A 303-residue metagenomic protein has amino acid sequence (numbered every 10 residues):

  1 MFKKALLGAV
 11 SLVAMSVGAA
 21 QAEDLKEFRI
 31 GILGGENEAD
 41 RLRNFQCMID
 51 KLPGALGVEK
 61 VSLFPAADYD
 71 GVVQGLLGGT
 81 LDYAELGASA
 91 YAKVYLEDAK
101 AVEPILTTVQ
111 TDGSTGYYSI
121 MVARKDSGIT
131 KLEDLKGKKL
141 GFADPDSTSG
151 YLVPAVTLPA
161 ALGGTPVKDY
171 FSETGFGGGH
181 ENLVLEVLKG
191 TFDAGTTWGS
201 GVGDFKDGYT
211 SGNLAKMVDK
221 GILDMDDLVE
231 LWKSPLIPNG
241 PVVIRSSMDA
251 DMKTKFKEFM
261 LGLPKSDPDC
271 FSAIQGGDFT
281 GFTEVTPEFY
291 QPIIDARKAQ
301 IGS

Functional and structural regions predicted by a protein language model:
V17-A22: Sec/Tat signal peptide C-region and signal peptidase I cleavage site
E23-A92: Extracytoplasmic small-molecule ligand-binding "clamshell" domains of the periplasmic binding protein/Venus flytrap
L25-I32, E36-C47, P53, N213 (+1 more regions): An extracytoplasmic/periplasmic, membrane-proximal ligand-sensing/linker region
L33-G34, Y118-I129, L236-A250: A bilobed periplasmic-binding-protein/Venus flytrap-type ligand-binding module shared by bacterial periplasmic
G34, P65-Y69, G79-D98, T107-T108 (+3 more regions): Beta->alpha turn/N-cap motifs
L76-L77, L135, V187-L188: Hydrophobic residues within well-ordered alpha-helices
T107-G164: A conserved helix-loop-strand patch within extracytoplasmic ligand-binding domains of the periplasmic binding
K139-G141, P145-D249: Pocket-lining segment of extracytoplasmic ligand-binding domains
